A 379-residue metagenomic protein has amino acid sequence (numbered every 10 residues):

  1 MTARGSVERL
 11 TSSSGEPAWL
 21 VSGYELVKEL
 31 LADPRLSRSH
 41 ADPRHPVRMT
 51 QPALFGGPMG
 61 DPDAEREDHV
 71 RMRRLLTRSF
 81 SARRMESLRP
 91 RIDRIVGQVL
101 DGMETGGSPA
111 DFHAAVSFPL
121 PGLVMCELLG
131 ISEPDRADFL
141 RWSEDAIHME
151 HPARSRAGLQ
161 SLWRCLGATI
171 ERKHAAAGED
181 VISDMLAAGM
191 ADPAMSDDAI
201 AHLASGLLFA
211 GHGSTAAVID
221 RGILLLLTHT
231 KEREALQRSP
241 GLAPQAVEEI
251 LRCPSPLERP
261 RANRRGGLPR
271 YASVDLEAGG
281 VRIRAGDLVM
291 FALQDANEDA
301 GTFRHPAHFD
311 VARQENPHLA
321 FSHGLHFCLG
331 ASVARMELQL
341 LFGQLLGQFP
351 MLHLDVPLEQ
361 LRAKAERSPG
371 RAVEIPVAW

Functional and structural regions predicted by a protein language model:
M1-W379: Cytochrome P450
